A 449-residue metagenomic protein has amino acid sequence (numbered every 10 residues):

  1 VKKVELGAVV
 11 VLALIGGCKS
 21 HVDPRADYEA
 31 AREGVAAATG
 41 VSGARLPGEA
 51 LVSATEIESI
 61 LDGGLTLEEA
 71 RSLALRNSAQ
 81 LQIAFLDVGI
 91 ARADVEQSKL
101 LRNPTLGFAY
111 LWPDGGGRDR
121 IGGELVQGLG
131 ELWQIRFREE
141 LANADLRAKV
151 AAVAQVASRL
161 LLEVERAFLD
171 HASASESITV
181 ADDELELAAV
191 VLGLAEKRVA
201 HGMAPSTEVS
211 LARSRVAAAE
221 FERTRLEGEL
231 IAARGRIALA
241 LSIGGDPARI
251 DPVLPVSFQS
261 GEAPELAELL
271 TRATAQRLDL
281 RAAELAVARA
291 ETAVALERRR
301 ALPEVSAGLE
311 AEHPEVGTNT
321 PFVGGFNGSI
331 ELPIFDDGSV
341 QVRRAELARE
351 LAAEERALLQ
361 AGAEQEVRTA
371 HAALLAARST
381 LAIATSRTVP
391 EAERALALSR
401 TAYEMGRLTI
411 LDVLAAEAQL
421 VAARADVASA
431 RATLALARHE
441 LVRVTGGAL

Functional and structural regions predicted by a protein language model:
K2-L73, E227-R272, V442-L449: Terminal intrinsically disordered/low-complexity segments used for targeting and assembly
K19, I135, A151-R272, A373 (+3 more regions): Periplasmic alpha-helical coiled-coil/stalk elements that build and connect Gram-negative outer-membrane
K19-D170, E304-V305, D337-S339: Short flexible linkers and secondary-structure junctions
T66, R92, L101-V156, E265-R272 (+4 more regions): Small/polar-residue-enriched beta-strand and adjacent coil segments characteristic of outer-membrane beta-barrel
A70, N77, A84, G128 (+22 more regions): Amphipathic alpha-helical coiled-coil segments and their boundaries
R76-S78, L101, H201, Q276 (+1 more regions): Charged, alpha-helical scaffolding/interaction elements associated with membrane systems
A189, A218-G245, E355, Q360 (+2 more regions): Short segments within alpha-helical structural elements
